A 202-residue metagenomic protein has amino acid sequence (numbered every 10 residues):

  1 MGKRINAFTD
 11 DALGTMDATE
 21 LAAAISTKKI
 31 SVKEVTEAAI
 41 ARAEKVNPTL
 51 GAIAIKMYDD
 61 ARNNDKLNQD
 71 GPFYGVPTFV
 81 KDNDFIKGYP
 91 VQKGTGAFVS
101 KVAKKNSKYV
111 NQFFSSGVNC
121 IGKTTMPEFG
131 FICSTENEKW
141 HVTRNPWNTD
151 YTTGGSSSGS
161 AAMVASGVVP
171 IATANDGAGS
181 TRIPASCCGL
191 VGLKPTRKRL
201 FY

Functional and structural regions predicted by a protein language model:
G2-A178: Gly/Ser-rich catalytic/binding loops embedded in alpha/beta enzyme cores
A162-Y202: Fold-level recognition of mixed alpha/beta catalytic cores in primary-metabolism enzymes, strongest
